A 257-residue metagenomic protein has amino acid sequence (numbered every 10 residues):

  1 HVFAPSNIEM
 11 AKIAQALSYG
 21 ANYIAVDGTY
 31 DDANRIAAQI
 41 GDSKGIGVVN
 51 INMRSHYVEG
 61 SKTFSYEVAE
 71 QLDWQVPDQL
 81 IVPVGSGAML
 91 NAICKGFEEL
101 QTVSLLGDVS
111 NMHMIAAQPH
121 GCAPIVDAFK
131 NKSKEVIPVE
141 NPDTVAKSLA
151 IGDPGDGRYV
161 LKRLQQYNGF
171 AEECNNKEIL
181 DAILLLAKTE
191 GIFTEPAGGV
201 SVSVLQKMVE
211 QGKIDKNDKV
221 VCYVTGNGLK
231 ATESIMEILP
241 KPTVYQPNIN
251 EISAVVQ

Functional and structural regions predicted by a protein language model:
H1-V76, F129-K134, P142-L161: Small/polar-residue-rich loop-to-helix segments that shape phosphate-bearing ligand pockets
A16, V68, L80-I81, M114 (+5 more regions): Buried hydrophobic positions in well-ordered alpha/beta secondary-structure cores of metabolic enzymes
G28-G45, E99-F193, E237-Q257: Active-site/ligand-binding loops adjacent to catalytic centers
M53-S55, V84-A88, F97, A116-A123 (+6 more regions): Glycine-rich beta-alpha junction loops
S61, V84-G87, D156, E190-G198: Short glycine/threonine-rich catalytic loop with a Thr-x-Gly-x-Asp
F64-V68, M89, I93-F97, I125 (+2 more regions): Buried hydrophobic packing segments
V68, L72-E98, V103-S104: Glycine-rich ThDP/TPP pyrophosphate-binding loop and its adjacent helix/strand module within ThDP-dependent enzymes
I137-E140, V200-Q257: Phosphate-binding loop/pocket of nucleotide- and phosphate-handling active sites
